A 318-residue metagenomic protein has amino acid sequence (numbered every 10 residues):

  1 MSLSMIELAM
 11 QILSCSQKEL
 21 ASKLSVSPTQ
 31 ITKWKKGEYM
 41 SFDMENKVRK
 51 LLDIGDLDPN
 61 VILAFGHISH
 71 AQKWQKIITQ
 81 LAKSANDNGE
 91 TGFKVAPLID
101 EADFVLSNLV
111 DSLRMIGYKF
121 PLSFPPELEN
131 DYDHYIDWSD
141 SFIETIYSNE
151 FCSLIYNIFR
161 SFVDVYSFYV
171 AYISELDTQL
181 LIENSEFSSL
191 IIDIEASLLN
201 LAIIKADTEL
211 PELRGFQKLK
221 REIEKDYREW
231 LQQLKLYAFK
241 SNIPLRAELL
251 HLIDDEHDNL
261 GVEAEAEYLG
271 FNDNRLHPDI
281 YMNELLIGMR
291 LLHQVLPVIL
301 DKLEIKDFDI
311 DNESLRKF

Functional and structural regions predicted by a protein language model:
M1-L13: A short, Lys/Arg-rich alpha-helix, primarily the initiator
A9, S16-L24, I31: Short alpha-helical "recognition helix" segments of helix-turn-helix
L24-M40: Recognition helix of helix-turn-helix/homeodomain-like DNA-binding domains that insert into the DNA major groove
F42-N60: DNA major-groove recognition helix of helix-turn-helix/homeodomain DNA-binding modules
V61-H134: Helix-turn-helix/homeodomain-like alpha-helical modules used for DNA recognition and transcription-factor dimerization
D111-H277, Y281: Long, charge-rich C-terminal accessory regions
L260-F318: Alpha-helical oligomerization segments
